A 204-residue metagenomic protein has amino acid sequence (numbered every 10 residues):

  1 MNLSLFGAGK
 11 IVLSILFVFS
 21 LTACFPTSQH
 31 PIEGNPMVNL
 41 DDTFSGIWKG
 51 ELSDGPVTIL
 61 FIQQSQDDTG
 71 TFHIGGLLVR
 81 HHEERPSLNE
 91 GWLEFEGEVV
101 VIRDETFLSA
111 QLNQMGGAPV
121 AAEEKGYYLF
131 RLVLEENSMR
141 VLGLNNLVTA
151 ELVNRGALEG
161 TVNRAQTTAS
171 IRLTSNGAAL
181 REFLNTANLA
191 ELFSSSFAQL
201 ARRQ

Functional and structural regions predicted by a protein language model:
N2-V12: Bacterial N-terminal signal peptides that target proteins for export
L13-S14, E94: Generic hydrophobic-segment detector
S20-A23: C-terminal motif of bacterial Sec signal peptides marking the signal peptidase cleavage site
F25-T43, E51-V57, Q64-Q204: Calycin-type beta-barrel ligand-binding domains and close structural analogs
